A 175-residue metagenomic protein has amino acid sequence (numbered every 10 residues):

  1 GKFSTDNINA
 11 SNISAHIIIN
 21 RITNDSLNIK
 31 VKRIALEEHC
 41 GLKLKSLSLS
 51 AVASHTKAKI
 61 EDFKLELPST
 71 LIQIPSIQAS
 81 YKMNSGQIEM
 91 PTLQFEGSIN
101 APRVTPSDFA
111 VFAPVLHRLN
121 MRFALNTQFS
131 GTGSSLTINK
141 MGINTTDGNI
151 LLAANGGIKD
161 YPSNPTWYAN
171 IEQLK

Functional and structural regions predicted by a protein language model:
G1, N7-T23, K45-T56, D62-L67 (+6 more regions): Extended lipid/amphipathic-ligand handling interfaces
G1-K2, K30-L36, F63, N100-S107 (+2 more regions): Generic short beta-strand segments
L36-H39, E66-I74, A101-S107, D147-A153 (+1 more regions): Short, surface-exposed beta-strand/loop "edge" segments at domain boundaries and coil↔beta transitions
F109-V111: Short acidic, glycine/proline-rich loop/turn micro-motifs
